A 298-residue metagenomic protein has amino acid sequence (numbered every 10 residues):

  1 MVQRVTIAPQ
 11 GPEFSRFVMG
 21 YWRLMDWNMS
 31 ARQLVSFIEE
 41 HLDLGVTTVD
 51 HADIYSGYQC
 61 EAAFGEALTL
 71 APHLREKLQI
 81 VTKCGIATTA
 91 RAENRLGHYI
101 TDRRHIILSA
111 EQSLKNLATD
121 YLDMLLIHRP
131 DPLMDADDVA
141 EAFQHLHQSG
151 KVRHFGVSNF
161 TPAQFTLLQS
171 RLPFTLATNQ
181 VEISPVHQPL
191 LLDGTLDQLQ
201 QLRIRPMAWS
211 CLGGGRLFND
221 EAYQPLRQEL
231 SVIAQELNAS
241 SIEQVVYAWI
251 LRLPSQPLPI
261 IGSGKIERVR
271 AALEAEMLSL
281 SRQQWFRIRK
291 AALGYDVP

Functional and structural regions predicted by a protein language model:
M1-Q79, V297: N-terminal binding-site loop/beta-alpha segment at the start of enzyme catalytic domains that lines or forms
A8-G11, D43, A67-Q79, L114-A118 (+3 more regions): Acidic (Asp/Glu)-rich catalytic clusters
N28-H41, T101-L117, F165: Short, acidic/polar
M29-S36, Q59, A63, G97-H105 (+2 more regions): Alpha-helix N-cap and loop-to-helix initiation/capping positions
R75-T101: Structural motif corresponding to the early beta-alpha repeats
L114-L133: Active-site groove signature of glycoside hydrolases
P130-P298: Beta/alpha (TIM)-barrel catalytic core signal, keyed to glycine-rich beta->alpha loops juxtaposed to Asp/Glu that bind
